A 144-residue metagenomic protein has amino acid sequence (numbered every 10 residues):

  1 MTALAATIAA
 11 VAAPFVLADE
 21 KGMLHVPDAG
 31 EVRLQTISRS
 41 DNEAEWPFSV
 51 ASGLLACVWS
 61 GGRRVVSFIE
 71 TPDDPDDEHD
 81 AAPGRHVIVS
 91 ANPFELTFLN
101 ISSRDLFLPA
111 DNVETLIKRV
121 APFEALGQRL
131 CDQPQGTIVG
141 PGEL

Functional and structural regions predicted by a protein language model:
M1-A5: Bacterial N-terminal signal peptides that target proteins for export
T7-V16: Hydrophobic h-region of N-terminal signal peptides that target proteins for export in Gram-negative bacteria
F15-D74: N-terminal secretory signal peptides
A18-E31, E43, S49, A81 (+1 more regions): Contiguous interface-forming segments/domains that mediate binding rather than catalysis
T71-T115: Mid-chain, structured segments of secreted extracytoplasmic proteins
L96-L144: C-terminal partner/receptor-binding element of secreted or periplasmic proteins
